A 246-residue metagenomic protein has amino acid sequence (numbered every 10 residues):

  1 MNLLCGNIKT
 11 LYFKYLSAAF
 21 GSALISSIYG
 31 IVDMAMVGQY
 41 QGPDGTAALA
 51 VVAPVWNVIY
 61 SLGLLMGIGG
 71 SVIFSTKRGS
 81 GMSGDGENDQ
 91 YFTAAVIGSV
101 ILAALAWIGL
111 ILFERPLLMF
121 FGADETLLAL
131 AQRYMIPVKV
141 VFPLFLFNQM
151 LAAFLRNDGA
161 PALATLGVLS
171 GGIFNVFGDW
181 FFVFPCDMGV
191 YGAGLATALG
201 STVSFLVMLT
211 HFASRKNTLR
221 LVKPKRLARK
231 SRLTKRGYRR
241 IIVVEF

Functional and structural regions predicted by a protein language model:
M1-A19, F74-P143, P185-F246: Short alpha-helical transmembrane segments in multi-pass integral membrane proteins
A19-V72, V138-F145, R236-F246: Transmembrane helix-bundle signature of multi-pass secondary active exporters and lipid flippases
I28-I31, Y40-P43, K77, N157-D158 (+1 more regions): Helix-loop interface residues and adjacent transmembrane-helix termini in multi-pass membrane transporters, primarily
D33, G70, F113-E114, L151 (+2 more regions): Hydrophobic/aromatic residues in alpha-helical transmembrane segments
M34, P43-T46, E114, P161 (+1 more regions): Membrane-helix interface/capping residues of multi-pass secondary transporters
T46-I108, F145-A164: Small-residue-rich hydrophobic transmembrane alpha-helices
V58-S61, N175-D179, F205-L209: Hydrophobic transmembrane alpha-helices of multi-pass small-molecule transporters
S99, F154-W180, Y191-A198: Alpha-helical transmembrane segments of multi-pass membrane transporters/permeases
